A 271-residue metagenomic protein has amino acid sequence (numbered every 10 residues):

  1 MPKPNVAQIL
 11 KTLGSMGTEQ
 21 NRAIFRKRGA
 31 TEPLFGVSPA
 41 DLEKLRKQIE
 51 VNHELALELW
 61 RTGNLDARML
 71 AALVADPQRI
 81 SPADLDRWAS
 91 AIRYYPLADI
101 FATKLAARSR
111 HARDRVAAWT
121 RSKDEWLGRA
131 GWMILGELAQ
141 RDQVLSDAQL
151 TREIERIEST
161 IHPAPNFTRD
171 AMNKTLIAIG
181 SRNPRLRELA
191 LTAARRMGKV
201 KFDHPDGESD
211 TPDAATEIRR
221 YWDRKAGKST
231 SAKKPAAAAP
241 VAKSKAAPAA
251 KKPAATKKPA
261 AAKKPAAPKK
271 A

Functional and structural regions predicted by a protein language model:
M1-K252, K257, K263, P268-A271: Alpha-helical scaffold domains
